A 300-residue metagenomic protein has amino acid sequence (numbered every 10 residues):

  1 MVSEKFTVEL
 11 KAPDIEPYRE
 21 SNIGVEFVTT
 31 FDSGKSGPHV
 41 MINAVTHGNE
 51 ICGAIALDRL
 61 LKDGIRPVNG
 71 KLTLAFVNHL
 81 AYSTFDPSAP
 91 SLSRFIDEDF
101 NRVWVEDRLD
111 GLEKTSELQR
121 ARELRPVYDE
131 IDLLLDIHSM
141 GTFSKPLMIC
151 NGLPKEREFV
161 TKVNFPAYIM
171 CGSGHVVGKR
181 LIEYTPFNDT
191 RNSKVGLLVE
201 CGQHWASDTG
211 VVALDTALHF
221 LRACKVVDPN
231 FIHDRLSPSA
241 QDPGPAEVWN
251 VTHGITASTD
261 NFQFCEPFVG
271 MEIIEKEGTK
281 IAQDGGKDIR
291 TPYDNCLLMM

Functional and structural regions predicted by a protein language model:
M1-M300: Structured catalytic-domain cores with a bias toward divalent-metal coordination
